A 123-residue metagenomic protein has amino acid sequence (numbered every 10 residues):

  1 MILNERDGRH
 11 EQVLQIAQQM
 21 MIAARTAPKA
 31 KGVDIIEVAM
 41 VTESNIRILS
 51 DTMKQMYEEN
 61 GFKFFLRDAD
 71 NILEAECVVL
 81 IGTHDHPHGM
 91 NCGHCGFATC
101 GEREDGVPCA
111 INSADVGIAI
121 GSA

Functional and structural regions predicted by a protein language model:
M1-S122: Acidic, surface-exposed loops and disordered segments
